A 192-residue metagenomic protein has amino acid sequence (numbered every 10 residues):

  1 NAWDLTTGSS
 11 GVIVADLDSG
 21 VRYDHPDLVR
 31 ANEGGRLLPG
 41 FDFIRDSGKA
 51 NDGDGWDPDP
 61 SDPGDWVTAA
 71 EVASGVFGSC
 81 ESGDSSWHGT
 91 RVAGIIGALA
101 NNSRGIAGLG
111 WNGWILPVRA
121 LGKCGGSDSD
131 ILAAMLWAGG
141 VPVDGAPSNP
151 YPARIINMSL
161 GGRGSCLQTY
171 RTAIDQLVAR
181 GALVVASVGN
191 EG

Functional and structural regions predicted by a protein language model:
N1-L116, L121-W137, V141-I155, G162: Active-site core segment of subtilase-fold serine proteases
Y23, G164-S165, E191-G192: Active-site environment of divalent metal-dependent phosphoester hydrolases
L121, N190-E191: Acidic, glycine-rich active-site loops and adjacent beta-strand->loop/helix elements that engage anionic groups
N157-S159, V185-G189: Active-site neighborhood of phospho(di)ester-bond hydrolases with catalytic His/Asp-centered motifs
C166-S187: Catalytic-core regions built around general acid/base machinery
